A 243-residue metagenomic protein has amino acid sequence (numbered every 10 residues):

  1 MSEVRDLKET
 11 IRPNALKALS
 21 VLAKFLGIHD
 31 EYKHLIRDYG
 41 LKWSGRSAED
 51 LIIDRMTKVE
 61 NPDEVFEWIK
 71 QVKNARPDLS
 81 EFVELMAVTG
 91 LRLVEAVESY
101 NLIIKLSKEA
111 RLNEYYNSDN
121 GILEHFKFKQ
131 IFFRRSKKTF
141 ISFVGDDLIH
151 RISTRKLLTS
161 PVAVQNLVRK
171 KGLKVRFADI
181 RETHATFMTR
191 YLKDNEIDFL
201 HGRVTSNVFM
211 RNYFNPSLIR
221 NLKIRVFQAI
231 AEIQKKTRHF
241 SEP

Functional and structural regions predicted by a protein language model:
M1-Y39: Non-catalytic DNA-binding core/recognition domains of DNA-processing enzymes
L16-G27, V83-G90, T189: Short, amphipathic alpha-helical segments that act as regulatory/interfacial helices in nucleotide-processing proteins
E31-E67: Flexible interdomain linker/hinge and immediately adjacent N-terminus of the catalytic tyrosine-recombinase domain
V59-L93, R181: Basic, Lys/Arg- and aromatic-enriched nucleic-acid-binding interface segment
T89, E98-D146: Conserved tyrosine-mediated DNA breakage-rejoining catalytic core shared by Y-recombinases
A96, A185, L192-R203: Active-site-proximal segment of tyrosine recombinases
S136-L192: Active-site/catalytic core of tyrosine-dependent DNA strand-transfer enzymes
H201-F240: Catalytic-site neighborhood detector that most strongly recognizes the C-terminal catalytic loop/helix of tyrosine
